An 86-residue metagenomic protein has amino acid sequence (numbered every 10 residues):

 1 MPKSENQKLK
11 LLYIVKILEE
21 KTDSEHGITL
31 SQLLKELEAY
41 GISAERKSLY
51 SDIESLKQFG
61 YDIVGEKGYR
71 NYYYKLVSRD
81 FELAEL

Functional and structural regions predicted by a protein language model:
M1-L86: Short, basic/aromatic recognition patches that contact phosphate-bearing ligands
